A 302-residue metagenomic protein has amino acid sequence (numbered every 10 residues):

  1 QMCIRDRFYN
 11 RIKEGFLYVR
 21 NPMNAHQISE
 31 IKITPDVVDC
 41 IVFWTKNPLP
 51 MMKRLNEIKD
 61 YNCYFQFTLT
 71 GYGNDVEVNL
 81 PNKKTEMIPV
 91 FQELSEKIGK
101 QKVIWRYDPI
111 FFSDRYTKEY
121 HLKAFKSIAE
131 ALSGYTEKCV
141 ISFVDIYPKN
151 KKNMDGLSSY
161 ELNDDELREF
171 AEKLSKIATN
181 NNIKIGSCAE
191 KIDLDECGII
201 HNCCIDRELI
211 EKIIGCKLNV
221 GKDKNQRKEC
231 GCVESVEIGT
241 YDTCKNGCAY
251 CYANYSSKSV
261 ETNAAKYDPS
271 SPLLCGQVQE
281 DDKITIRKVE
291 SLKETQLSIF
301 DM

Functional and structural regions predicted by a protein language model:
M2-I4: Short, small-residue-biased leader/transition segments that mark boundaries at the very start of proteins
I28, I33, V38-N47: Non-catalytic, usually N-terminal nucleic-acid engagement modules in DNA/RNA processing proteins
P48-L49, Q66-L80, Y107-D114, I146-P148: Conserved radical SAM core fold
N79-E86, Y116-A124, S158-E169: Alpha-helix N-cap and loop-to-helix initiation/capping positions
E86-N153, E172-A189: Conserved C-terminal portion of the radical SAM core fold that forms the substrate/S-adenosylmethionine-binding
T136-Y241: Catalytic cores of enzyme domains
V236-S256: Local cysteine-cluster metal-coordination motifs and their immediate loop/turn environment, predominantly Fe-S cluster
S257, E261-F300: Short Fe-S-cluster ligation motifs
